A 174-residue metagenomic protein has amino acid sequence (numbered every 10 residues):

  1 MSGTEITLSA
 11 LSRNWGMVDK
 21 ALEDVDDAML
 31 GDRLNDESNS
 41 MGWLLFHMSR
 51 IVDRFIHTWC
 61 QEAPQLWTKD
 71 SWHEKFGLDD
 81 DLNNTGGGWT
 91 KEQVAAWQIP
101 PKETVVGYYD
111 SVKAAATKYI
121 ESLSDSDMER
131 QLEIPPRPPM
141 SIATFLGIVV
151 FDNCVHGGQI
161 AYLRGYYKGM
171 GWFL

Functional and structural regions predicted by a protein language model:
M1-L8, L30, I99-V106: Active-site rim elements
L8-S12, G16-D19, M29-G88, Q131-L174: Short, contiguous alpha-helical
L11, W15, L22, Y109-A116: Hydrophobic alpha-helical core bundles mediating ligand binding, dimerization, or RNAP-core interactions
D26, E121-S124, R164: A structural signal for long alpha-helical coiled-coils and helix-turn connectors that form the cytosolic signaling
D79-M128, G147: Acidic/histidine-rich alpha-helical segments that form the ligand environment of transition-metal centers
